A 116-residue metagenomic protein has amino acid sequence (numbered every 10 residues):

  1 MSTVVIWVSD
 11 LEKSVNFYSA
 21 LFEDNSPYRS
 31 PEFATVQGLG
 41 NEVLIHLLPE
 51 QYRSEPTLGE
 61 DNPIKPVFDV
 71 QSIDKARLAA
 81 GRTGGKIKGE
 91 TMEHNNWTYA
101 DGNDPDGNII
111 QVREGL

Functional and structural regions predicted by a protein language model:
M1-S2, D24-D69, R77-N103, E114-L116: Vicinal oxygen chelate
S14-S19, A80, G107: Conserved active-site tyrosine of GNAT-family acetyltransferases
I109-V112: Short glycine-/small-residue motifs
